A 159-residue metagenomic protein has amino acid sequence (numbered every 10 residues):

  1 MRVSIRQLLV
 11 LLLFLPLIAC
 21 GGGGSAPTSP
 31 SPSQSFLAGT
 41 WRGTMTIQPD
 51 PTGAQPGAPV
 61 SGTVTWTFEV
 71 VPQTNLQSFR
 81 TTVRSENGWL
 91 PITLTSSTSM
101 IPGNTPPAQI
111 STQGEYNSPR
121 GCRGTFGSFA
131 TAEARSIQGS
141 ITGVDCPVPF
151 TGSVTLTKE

Functional and structural regions predicted by a protein language model:
M1-L9: Bacterial N-terminal signal peptides that target proteins for export
L12-L13: Hydrophobic alpha-helical transmembrane segments of integral membrane proteins, especially lipid-exposed positions
P16-A19: C-terminal motif of bacterial Sec signal peptides marking the signal peptidase cleavage site
G21-G23: Hydrophobic membrane-targeting and insertion signals
S25-R42, V70-P72, K158-E159: N-terminal helix-cap/turn-to-beta initiation motif at the start of protein domains
S33-V64, T81, I137: Tryptophan-anchored aromatic micro-motifs
R42-D50, S97-E159: Beta-sheet ligand-binding and adhesion/scaffold domains
T52-I101: N-terminal glycine/threonine-rich, aromatic-flanked beta-hairpin/loop signature
